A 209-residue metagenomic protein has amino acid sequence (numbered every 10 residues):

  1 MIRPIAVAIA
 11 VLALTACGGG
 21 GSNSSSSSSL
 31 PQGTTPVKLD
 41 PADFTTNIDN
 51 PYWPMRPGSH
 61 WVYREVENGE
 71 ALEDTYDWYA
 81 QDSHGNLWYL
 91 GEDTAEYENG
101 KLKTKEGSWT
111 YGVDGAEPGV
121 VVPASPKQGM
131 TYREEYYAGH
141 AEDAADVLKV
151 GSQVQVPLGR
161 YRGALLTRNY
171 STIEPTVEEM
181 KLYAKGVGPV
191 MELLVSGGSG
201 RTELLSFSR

Functional and structural regions predicted by a protein language model:
M1-A6: Bacterial N-terminal signal peptides that target proteins for export
A13-A16: C-terminal motif of bacterial Sec signal peptides marking the signal peptidase cleavage site
G18-R209: Conserved functional acidic sites
